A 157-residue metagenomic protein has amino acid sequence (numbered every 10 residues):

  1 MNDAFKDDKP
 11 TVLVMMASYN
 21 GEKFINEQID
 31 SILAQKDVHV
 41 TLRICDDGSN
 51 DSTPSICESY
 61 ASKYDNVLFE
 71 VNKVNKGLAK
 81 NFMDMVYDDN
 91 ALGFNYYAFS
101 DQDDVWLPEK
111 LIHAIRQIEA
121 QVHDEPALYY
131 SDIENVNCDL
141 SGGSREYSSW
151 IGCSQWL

Functional and structural regions predicted by a protein language model:
M1-L157: Nucleotide-sugar donor-binding/catalytic module of glycosyltransferases that assemble extracellular/cell-envelope
